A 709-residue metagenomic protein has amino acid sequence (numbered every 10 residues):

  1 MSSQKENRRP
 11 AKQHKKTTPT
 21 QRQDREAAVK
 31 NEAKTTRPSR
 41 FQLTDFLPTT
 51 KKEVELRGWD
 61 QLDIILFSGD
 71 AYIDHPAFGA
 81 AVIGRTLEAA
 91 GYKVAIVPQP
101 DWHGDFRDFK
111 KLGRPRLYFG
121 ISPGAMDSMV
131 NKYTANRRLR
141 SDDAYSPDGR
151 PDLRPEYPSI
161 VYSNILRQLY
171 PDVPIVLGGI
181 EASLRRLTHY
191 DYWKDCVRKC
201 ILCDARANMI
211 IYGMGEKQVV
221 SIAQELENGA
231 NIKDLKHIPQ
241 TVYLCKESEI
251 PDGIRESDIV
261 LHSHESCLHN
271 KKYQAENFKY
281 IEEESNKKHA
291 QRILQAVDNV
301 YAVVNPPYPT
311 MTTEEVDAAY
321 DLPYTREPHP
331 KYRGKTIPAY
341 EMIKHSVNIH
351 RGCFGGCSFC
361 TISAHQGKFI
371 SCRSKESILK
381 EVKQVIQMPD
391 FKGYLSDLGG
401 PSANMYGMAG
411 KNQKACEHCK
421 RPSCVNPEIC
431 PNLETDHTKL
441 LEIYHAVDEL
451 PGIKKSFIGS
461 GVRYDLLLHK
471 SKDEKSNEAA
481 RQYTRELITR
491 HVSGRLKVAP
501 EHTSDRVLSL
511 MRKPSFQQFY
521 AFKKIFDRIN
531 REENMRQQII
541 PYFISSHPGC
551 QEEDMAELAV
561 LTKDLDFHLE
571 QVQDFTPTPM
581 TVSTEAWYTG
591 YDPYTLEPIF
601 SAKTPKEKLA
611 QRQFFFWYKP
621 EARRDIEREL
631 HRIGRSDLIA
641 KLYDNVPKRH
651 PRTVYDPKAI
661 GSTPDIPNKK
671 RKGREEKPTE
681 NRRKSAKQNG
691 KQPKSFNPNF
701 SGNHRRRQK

Functional and structural regions predicted by a protein language model:
T35-Q61, A71, K279-S346: N-terminal [4Fe-4S]-dependent radical SAM core
L56, I64-S68, K110, I238-T241 (+8 more regions): Flexible, glycine-rich loop/tail regions that form catalytic "lids" or insertion modules at the edges of active sites
L66, V82, I96-V97, W102-D105 (+2 more regions): Conserved SAM/AdoMet-binding glycine-rich loop
F67-Y72, K335-T361, Y394: N-terminal pre-triad scaffold of radical SAM enzymes
G79, P98-V297, V304-P309: Glycine-rich beta-alpha loop elements in corrinoid/cobalamin-binding modules across cobalamin-dependent enzymes
H103, K233-N286, N299-V300, Y308-M311 (+7 more regions): Terminal amphipathic helices with adjacent charged low-complexity linkers/tails
R107, D127-N136, L184-R186, E216-S221 (+7 more regions): Flexible glycine/acidic-rich beta-alpha junction loops that bind and position SAM and/or redox cofactors in anaerobic
N208, A319, C353, I378 (+3 more regions): Conserved, mostly hydrophobic/aromatic
